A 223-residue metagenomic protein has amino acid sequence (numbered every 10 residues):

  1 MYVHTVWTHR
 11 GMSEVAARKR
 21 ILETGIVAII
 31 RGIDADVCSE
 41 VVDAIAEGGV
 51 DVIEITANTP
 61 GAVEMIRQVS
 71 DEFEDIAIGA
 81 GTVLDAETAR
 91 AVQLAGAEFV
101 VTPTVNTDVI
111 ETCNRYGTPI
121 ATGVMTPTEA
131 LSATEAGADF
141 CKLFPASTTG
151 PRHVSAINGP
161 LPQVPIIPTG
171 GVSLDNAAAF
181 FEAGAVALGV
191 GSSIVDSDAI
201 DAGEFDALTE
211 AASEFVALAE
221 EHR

Functional and structural regions predicted by a protein language model:
Y2-A95, A202-R223: Conserved N-terminal beta1-alpha1 strand-loop-helix module at the mouth
G25-V27, V52-E54, D75-G79, E98-F99 (+4 more regions): Structural preference for beta-strand elements that scaffold enzyme active sites
R31-D34, T59, A80-A86, T102-N106 (+3 more regions): Glycine-rich beta-to-alpha transition loops that act as phosphate-gripper elements at the mouths of alpha/beta enzyme
V37, M65, E87-T88, D108-V109 (+3 more regions): Short acidic active-site motifs
A44-I45, V69, V92, C113 (+3 more regions): Generic structural signal for hydrophobic
D85-A95, E129-A136, S173-L188: Catalytic cores of alpha/beta
P103-T149: Histidine/lysine/aspartate-rich catalytic loop segments that bind and position anionic ligands
P103-V109, L143-P151, A185-E204: Glycine-rich phosphate-binding active-site loops on the catalytic face of alpha/beta enzymes
